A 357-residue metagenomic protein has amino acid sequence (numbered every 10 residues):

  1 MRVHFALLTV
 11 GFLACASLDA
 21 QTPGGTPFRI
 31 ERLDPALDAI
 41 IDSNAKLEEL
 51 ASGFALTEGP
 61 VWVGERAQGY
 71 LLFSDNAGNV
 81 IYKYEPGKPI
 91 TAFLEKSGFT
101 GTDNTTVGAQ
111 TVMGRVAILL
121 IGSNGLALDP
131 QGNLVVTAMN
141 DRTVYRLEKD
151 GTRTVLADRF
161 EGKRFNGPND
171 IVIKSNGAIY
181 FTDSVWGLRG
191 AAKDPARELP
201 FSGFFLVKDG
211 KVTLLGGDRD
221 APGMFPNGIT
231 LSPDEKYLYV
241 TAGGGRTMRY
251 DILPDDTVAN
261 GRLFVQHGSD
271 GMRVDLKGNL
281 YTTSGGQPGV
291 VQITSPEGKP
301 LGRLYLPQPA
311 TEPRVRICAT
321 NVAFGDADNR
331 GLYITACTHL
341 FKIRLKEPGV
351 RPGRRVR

Functional and structural regions predicted by a protein language model:
M1-F5: Positively charged n-region of N-terminal signal peptides that target proteins for export
A6-A16: Bacterial N-terminal signal peptides
Q21-R357: Sequence-structural signature of mature extracellular/luminal beta-sheet repeat domains, prominently beta-propellers
